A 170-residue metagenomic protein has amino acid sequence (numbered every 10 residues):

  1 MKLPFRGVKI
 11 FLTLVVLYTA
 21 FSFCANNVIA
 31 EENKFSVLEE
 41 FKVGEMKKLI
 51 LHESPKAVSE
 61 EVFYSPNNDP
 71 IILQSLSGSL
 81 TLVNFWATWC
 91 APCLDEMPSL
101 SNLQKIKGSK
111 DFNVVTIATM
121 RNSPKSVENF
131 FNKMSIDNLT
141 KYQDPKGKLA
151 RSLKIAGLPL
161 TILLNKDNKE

Functional and structural regions predicted by a protein language model:
M1-E60: N-terminal targeting signals for export/organelle localization
E60-T81: A short beta-strand-turn-helix
L76-S79, S109, I136, I155-A156: Active-site acidic short loop of glycosyltransferases
S77, F85-N102: Conserved redox-active cysteine motifs that mediate thiol-disulfide chemistry, especially di-cysteine Cys-X(1-2)-Cys
L82-V83, V114, T161: Hydrophobic beta-strand anchors of alpha/beta hydrolase catalytic cores
D95-M134, P145-R151: Structural microenvironment flanking redox-active thiols in thiol-disulfide oxidoreductases
N129-N138, Q143-E170: Thiol/disulfide oxidoreductase modules built on the thioredoxin-like
